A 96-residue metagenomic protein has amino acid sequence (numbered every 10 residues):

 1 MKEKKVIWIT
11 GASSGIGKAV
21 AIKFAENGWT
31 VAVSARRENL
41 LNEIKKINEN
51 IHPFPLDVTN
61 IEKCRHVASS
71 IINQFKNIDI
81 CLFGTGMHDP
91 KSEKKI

Functional and structural regions predicted by a protein language model:
T10, I78-G86: Rossmann-fold scaffold of SDR-type NAD(P)-dependent oxidoreductases
S13-S14: Conserved glycine-rich cofactor-binding loop
G17-K18: N-terminal Rossmann-fold NAD(P) dinucleotide-binding loop
F24: Aromatic pocket-lining residues of Rossmann-like dinucleotide-binding sites
N27-I44: Conserved glycine-rich Rossmann-like NAD(P)H-binding loop of the short-chain dehydrogenase/reductase
L41, C64-I71: A conserved hydrophobic alpha-helix of the Rossmann-fold in NAD(P)-dependent oxidoreductases
L56-H66: The beta1-alpha1 cofactor-binding region of Rossmann-like NAD(H)/NADP(H)-dependent oxidoreductases
R65, H88-I96: Conserved mid-core segment of classical short-chain dehydrogenase/reductases
